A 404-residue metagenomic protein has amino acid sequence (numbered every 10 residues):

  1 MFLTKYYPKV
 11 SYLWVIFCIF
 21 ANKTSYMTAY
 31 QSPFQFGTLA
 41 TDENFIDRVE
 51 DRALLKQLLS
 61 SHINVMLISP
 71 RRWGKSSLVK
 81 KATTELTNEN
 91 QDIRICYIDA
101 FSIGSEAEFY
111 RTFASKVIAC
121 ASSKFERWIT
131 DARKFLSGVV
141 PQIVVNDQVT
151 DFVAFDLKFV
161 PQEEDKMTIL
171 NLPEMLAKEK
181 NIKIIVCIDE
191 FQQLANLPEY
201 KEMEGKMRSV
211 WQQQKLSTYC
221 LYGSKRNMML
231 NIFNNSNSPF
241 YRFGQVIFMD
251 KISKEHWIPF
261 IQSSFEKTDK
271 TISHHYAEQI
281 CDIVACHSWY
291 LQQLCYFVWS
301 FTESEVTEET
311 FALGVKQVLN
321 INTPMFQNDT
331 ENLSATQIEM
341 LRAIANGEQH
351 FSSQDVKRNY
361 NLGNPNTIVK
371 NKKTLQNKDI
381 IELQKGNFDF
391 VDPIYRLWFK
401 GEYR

Functional and structural regions predicted by a protein language model:
M1-V65, P70, N88, I394: A short, basic N-terminal segment
T4, Y12-I16, F20-T24, T28-F34 (+2 more regions): C-terminal leucine-rich, beta-strand-based interaction scaffolds used for sensing/assembly
P70-W73, S77-I185: P-loop NTPase nucleotide-binding core
E85, F297, T374: Alpha-helical DNA-recognition elements
F155-K225, N234: Conserved Walker B catalytic segment
R226-G244: Short regulatory helix/loop adjacent to the ATP-binding pocket of P-loop NTPases
Q245-H256: Conserved AAA+ ATPase "SRH/arginine-finger" region at the nucleotide-binding site
I258, Q262-P324, A335, K385: Amphipathic alpha-helical "lid/sensor" segments that cap RecA-like P-loop NTPase cores
